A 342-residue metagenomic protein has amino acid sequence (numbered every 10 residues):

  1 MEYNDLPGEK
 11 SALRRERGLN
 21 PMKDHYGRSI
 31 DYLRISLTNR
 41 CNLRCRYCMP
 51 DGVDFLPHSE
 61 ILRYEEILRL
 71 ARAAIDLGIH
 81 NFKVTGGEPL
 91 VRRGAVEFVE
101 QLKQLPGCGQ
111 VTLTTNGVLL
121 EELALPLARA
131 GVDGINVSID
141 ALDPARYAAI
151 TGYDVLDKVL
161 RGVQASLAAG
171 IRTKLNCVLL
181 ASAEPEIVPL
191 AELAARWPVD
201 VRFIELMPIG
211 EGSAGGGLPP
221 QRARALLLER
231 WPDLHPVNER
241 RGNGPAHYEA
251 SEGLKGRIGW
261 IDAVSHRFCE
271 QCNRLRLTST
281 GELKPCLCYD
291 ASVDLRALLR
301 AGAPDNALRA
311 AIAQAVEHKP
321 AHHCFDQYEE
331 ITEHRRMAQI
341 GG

Functional and structural regions predicted by a protein language model:
E2-L6, L13, L19-Y32, R196 (+1 more regions): Auxiliary Fe-S-binding modules of radical SAM enzymes
H25-Y64: Canonical Radical SAM [4Fe-4S] cluster-binding loop centered on the CxxxCxxC motif and its immediate flanking residues
Y32-S36, K83, T114, K174 (+4 more regions): Conserved beta-strand segments that form the floor/walls of ligand-binding pockets within enzyme and binding domains
N39-C41, M49-G52, I139-A141, E205 (+1 more regions): Short, small-residue-rich loop/turn micro-motifs
L43, P144-A145, R267, V293: Glycine-centered loop/turn positions within well-structured domains that cap or flank conserved ligand/cofactor-binding
R44, C48, R92, A145 (+3 more regions): Residues that scaffold the ATP/ADP-binding catalytic core of kinase and kinase-like folds
V53-P57, E121, D143-I150, I209-A214 (+1 more regions): A short acidic, helix-capping loop that chelates divalent metal ions and anchors anionic groups
I61-V84, E88-I204: Radical SAM/AdoMet-radical enzyme domain recognition
